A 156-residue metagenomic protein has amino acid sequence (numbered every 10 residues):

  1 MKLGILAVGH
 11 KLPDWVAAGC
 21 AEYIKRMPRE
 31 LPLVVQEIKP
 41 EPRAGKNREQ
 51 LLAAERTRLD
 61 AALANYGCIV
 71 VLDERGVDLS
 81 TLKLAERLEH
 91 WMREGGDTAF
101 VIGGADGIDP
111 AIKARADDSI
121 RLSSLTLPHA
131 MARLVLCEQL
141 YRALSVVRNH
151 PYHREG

Functional and structural regions predicted by a protein language model:
M1-G156: Post-transcriptional modification and biogenesis factors for structured RNAs of the translation apparatus
